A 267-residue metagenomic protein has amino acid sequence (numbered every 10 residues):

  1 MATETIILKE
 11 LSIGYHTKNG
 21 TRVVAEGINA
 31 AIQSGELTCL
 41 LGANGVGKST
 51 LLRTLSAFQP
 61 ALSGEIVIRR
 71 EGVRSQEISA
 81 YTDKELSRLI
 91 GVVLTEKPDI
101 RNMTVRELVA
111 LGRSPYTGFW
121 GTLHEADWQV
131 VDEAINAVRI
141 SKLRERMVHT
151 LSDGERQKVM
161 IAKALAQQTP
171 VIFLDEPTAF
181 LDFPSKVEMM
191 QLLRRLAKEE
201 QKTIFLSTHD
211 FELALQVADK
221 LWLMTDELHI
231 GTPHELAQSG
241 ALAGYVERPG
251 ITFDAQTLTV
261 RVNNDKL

Functional and structural regions predicted by a protein language model:
L41-A43: The feature captures the beta-strand-to-loop junction immediately N-terminal to the Walker
S56: Helix-to-loop junction immediately C-terminal to a conserved catalytic motif
E65-E85: ABC ATPase NBD Q-loop/coupling interface
A110, E125-L143: Conserved ABC ATPase "signature" region
M147-L151: Conserved ABC ATPase signature
I172-D175: Catalytic Walker B motif of ABC-type/P-loop ATPase nucleotide-binding domains
V246-L267: ABC ATPase nucleotide-binding domains
